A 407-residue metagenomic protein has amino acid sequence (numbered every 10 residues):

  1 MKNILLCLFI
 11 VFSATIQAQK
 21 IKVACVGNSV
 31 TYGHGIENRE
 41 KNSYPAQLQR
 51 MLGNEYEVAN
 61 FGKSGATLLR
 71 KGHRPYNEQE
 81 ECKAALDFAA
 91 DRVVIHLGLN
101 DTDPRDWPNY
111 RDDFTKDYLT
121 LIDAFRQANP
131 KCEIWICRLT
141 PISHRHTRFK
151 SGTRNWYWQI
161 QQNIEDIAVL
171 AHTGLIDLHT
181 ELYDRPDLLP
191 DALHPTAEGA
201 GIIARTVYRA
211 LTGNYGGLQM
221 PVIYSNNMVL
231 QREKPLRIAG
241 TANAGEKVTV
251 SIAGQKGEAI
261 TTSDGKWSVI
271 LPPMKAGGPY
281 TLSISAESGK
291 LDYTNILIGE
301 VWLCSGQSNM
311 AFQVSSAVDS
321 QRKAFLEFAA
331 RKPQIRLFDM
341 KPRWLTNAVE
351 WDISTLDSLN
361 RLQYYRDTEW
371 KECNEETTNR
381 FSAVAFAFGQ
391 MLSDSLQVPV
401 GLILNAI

Functional and structural regions predicted by a protein language model:
M1-K20: Bacterial Sec-dependent N-terminal signal peptides
K20-C25, V30-L119, N155, N295 (+5 more regions): Conserved SGNH/GDSL esterase-like catalytic core that processes O-acyl groups on lipids and polysaccharides
R50, N54, Y76-N214: Alpha-helical cap/lid subdomain in secreted, periplasmic, or secretory-pathway luminal O-acyl-processing enzymes
Y215-M220: Proline/serine/threonine-rich low-complexity linkers at boundaries of modular beta-sandwich domains
P221-N227: Short, solvent-exposed loop/edge segments of extracellular or virion-exposed proteins
N226, K234-I238: Structural beta-strand segments of beta-rich domains
A239-R322: Extended acidic/polar, glycine-enriched regions that form or flank non-catalytic beta-rich accessory modules
S308, F312-T378: Secondary-structure boundary elements
